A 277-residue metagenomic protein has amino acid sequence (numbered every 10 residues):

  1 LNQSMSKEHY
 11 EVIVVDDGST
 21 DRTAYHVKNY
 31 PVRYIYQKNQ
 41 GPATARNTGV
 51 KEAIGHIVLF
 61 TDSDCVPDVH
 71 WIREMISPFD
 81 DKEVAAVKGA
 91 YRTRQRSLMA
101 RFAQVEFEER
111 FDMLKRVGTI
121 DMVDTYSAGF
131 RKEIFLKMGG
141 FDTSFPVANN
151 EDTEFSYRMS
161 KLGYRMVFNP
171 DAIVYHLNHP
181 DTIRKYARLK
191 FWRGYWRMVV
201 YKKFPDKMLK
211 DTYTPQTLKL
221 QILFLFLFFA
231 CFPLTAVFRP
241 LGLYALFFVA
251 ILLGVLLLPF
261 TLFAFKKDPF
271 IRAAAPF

Functional and structural regions predicted by a protein language model:
L1-H9: Short, acidic, metal-binding catalytic loop of nucleotide-sugar glycosyltransferases
M5, D16-Y25, C65-V66: A conserved acidic beta->alpha catalytic loop
Y10, A24-I54, V84, G89-A90 (+1 more regions): Conserved donor nucleotide-binding strand/loop of the catalytic core
V58: Short aromatic/hydrophobic "clamp" motif used to bind/position activated sugar donors
V66-R101, L177, D181: Conserved donor NDP-sugar-binding/catalytic core segment of glycosyltransferases
T93-Q95, D142-V147, E151-L209: Catalytic donor/gating beta->alpha subdomain of glycosyltransferases that bind UDP-sugars
T93-R94, D112-E133, P146-A148, E154 (+1 more regions): A recurrent flexible, glycine/aromatic-enriched loop bordering the glycosyltransferase active site that acts as
L223-F277: Membrane-embedded multi-pass helical conduit in multi-pass membrane proteins, especially envelope-biosynthetic
